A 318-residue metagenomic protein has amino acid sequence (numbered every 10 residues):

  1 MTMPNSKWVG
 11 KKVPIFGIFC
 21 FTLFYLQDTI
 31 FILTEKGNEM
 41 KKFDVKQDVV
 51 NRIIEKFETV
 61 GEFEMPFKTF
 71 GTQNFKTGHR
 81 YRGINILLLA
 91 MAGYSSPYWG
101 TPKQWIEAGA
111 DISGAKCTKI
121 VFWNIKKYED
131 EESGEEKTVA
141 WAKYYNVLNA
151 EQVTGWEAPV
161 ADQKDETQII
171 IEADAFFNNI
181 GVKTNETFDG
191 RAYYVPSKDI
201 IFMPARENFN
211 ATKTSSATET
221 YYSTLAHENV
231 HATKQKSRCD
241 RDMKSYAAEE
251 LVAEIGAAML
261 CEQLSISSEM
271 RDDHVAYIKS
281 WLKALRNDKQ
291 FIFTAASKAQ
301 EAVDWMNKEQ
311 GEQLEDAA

Functional and structural regions predicted by a protein language model:
T2-W8, P14-A318: N-terminal accessory/interface modules of nucleic-acid-binding and processing proteins
